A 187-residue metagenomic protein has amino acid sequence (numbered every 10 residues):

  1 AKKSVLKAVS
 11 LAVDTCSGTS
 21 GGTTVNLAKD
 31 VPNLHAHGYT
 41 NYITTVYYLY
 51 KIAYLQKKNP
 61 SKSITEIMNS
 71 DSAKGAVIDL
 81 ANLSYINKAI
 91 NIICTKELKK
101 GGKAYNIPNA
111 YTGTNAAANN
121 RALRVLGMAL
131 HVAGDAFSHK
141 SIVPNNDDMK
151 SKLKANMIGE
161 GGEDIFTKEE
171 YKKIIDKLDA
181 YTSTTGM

Functional and structural regions predicted by a protein language model:
A1-L126, H139-M187: N-terminal, motif-rich segments that launch catalysis or mediate targeting to/interaction with membranes, typified by
V132, A136: Catalytic glutamate of the conserved HExxH
